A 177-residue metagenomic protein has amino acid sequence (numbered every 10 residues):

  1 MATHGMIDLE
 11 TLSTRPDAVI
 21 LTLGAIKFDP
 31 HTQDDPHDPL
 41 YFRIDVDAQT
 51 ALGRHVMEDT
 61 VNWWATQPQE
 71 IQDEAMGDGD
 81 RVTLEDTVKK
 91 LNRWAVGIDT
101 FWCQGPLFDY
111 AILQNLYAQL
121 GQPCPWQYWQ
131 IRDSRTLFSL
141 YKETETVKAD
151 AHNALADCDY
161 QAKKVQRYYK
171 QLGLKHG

Functional and structural regions predicted by a protein language model:
M1, V56, G173-G177: Short intrinsically disordered terminal tails
T3-G5, E10-C103: Conserved non-catalytic scaffold segment of RNase H-like nuclease domains
E10-L12, I26, G105-P106, A111 (+2 more regions): Anionic group-transfer/hydrolysis microenvironments
P16-A18, Y141, V165: Short, function-defining helix-loop hinge/capping sites that tune catalysis or transport
D80-L91, D109-I112, L116, D133: Amphipathic alpha-helical interface surfaces
N92-A95, L107-Y128: Substrate-recognition/cap helix-loop segment adjacent to the acidic, metal-dependent catalytic center of Asp-based
T100-P106, A111-I112, E143-G177: Acidic, Mg2+-coordinating catalytic module of metal-dependent nucleases/exonucleases that use a two-metal-ion mechanism
P125-E145: Short, flexible loop segments at boundaries between secondary-structure elements
